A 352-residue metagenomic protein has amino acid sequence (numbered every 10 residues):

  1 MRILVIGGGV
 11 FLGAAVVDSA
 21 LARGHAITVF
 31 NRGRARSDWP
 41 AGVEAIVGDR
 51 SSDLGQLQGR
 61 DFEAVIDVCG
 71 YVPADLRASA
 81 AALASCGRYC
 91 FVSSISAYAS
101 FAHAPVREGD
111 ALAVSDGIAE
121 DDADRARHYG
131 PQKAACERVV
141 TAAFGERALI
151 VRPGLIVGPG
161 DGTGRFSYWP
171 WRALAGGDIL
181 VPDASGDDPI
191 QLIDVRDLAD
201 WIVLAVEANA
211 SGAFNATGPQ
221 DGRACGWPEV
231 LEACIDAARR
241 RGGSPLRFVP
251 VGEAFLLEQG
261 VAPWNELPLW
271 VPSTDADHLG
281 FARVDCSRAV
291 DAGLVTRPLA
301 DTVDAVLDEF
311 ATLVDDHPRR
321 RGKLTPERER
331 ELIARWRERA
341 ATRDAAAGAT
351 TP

Functional and structural regions predicted by a protein language model:
I3-R23: N-terminal Rossmann NAD(P)H-binding glycine-rich loop of SDR-like oxidoreductase domains
F30-R34, R50: N-terminal Rossmann-fold cofactor-binding loop
A41-D53, G70: Rossmann-fold cofactor-recognition segment
R60-E120, A135-V139: NAD(P)-cofactor binding segment of oxidoreductase domains
S93, C136-G160: Conserved beta-loop-beta element that borders a ligand/cofactor-binding pocket
A104-E137, T163-S167, D188-L192, A224 (+1 more regions): Short-chain dehydrogenase/reductase
G164-W169, P182-A208, G212-N215, C225-E229 (+1 more regions): Substrate-positioning beta->alpha
W201-D277, D285-S287, D304-L307, V314-P352: Mid/C-terminal beta-alpha module of Rossmann-like enzyme folds, strongest in SDR-family dehydrogenases/epimerases
